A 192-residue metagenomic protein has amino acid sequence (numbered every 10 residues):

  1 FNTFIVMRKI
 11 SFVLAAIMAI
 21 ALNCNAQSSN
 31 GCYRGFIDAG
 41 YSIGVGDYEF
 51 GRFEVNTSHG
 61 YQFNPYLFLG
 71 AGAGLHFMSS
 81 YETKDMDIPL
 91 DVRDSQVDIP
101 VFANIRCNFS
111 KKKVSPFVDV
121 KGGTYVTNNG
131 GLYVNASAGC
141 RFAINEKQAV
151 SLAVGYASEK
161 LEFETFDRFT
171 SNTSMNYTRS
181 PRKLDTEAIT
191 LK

Functional and structural regions predicted by a protein language model:
F1-Y33: Bacterial Sec-dependent N-terminal signal peptides
R34-G40, G72-G74, F117-K121, A153-G155: Transmembrane beta-strands of outer-membrane beta-barrel proteins
Y41-V45, L75-S79, C107-K111, G122-N128 (+2 more regions): Transmembrane beta-strands of outer-membrane beta-barrel pores
S42-V45, D87-V92, G122-V126, G139 (+1 more regions): Extracellular loop and loop/strand-boundary signature of outer-membrane beta-barrel proteins
I43-R52, S95-V97, G123-Y133: Solvent-exposed loop/turn segments connecting transmembrane beta-strands in outer-membrane beta-barrel proteins
D47-K112: Glycine- and aromatic-enriched membrane insertion/assembly motifs of diderm outer-membrane and organelle channel
Y66-L69, K112-P116, F142, E146-V150: Repeated loop/turn-to-beta-strand initiation elements of outer-membrane beta-barrel proteins
F102-I105, K183-K192: Outer-membrane beta-barrel "beta-signal"
